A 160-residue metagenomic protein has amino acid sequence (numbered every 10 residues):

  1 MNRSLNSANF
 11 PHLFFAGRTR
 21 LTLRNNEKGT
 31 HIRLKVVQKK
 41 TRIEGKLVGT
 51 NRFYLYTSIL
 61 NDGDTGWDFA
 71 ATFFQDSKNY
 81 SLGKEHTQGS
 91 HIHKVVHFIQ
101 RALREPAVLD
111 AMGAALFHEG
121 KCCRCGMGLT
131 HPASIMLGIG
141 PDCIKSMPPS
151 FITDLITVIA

Functional and structural regions predicted by a protein language model:
M1-N51: General detector of N-terminal leader/presequence modules that precede the first folded domain
H31-V95: Interaction interfaces in information-processing and related assembly proteins
E85-K94, R104-A114, T157: Short, surface-exposed polybasic-aromatic patches that bind anionic ligands, especially phosphate groups
V108-E119, T130-S134: Short, flexible, mixed-charge glycine/proline-rich loop motifs that serve as phosphate/nucleic-acid-contacting
C122-C125: Short cysteine-rich clusters marking metal-coordination/redox-active sites
T130-M136, S150-T153: Short Cys/His-rich "knuckle" micro-motifs
I135-S146: Cysteine-rich micro-motifs
M147-I159: Short metal-binding segments enriched for Cys and/or His
